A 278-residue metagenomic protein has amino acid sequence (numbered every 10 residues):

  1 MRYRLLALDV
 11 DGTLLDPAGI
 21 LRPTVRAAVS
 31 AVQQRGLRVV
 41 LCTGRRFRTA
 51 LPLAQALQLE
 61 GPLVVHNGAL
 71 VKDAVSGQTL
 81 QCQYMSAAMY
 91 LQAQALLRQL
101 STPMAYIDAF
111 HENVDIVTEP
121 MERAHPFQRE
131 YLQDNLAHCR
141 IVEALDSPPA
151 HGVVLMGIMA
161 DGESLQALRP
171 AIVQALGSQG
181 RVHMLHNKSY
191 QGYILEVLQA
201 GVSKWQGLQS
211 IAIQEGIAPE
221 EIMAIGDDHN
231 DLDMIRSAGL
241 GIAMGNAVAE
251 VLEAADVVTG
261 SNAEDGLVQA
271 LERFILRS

Functional and structural regions predicted by a protein language model:
M1-L5, R22, I194-S278: Mg2+-dependent phosphoryl-transfer enzymes with acidic/Ser/Thr/Gly-rich catalytic loops
I20-Q128: Active-site phosphate-binding/coordination module
V25, A50-A54, L168, I172 (+3 more regions): Hydrophobic packing residues within well-ordered alpha-helices of enzyme cores
V32, T43, N67, M156 (+3 more regions): Residue-level signal for inorganic ion chemistry
G36-V40, E60-G61, L155, E220-E221 (+2 more regions): Short active-site oxyanion
L57-L59, H66-N67, V75, L176-S178 (+2 more regions): Short, structured coil segments at secondary-structure junctions
L100, I107-M223, H229: Conserved acidic, metal-coordinating active-site core of Asp-based, Mg2+-dependent phosphoryl-transfer enzymes
